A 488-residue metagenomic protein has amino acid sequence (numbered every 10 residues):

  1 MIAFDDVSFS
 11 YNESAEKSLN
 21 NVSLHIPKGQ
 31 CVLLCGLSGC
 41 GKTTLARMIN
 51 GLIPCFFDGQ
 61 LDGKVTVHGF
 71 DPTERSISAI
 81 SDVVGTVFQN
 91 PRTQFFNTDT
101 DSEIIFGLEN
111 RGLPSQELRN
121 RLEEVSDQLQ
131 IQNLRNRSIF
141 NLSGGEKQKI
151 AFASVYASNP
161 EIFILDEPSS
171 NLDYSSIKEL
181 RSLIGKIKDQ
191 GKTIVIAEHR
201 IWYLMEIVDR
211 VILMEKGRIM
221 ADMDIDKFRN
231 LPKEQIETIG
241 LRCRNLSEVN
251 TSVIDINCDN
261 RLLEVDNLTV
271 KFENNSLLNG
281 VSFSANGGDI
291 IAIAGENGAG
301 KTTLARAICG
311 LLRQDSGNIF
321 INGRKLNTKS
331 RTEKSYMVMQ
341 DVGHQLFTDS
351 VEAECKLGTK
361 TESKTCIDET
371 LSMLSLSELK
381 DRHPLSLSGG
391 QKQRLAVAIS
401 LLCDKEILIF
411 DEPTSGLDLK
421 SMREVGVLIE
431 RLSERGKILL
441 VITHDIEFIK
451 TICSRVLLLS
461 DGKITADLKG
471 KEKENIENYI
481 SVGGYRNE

Functional and structural regions predicted by a protein language model:
N50, C309: Helix-to-loop junction immediately C-terminal to a conserved catalytic motif
D58-F70, G317-R331, A466: Conserved ABC transporter NBD signature motif
Q116-L134, K364-L379: Conserved ABC ATPase "signature" region
S138-L142, E146, H383-L387, Q391: Conserved ABC ATPase signature
F163-D166, L408-D411: Catalytic Walker B motif of ABC-type/P-loop ATPase nucleotide-binding domains
E198-H199, T443-H444: H-loop/switch region of ABC-family ATPase nucleotide-binding domains
